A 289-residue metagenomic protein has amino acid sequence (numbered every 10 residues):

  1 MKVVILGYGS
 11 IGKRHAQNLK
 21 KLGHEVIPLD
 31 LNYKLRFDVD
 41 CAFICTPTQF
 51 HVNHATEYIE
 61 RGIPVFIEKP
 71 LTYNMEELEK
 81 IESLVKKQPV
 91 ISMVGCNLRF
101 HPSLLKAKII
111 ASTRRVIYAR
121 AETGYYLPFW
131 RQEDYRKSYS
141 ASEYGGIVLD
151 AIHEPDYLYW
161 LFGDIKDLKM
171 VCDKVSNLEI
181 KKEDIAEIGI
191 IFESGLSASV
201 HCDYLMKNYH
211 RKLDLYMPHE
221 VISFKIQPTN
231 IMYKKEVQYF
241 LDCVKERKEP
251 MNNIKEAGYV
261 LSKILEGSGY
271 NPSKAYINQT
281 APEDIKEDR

Functional and structural regions predicted by a protein language model:
M1-F37: N-terminal Rossmann-like dinucleotide-binding module
H15, N32-L84, E287-D288: Beta-loop-alpha module in the N-terminal Rossmann-like domain of NAD(P)-dependent dehydrogenases, especially those
K20, N32, C41-T46, E193 (+1 more regions): C-terminal helix-rich "cap/oligomerization" subdomain common to oxidoreductases
R61-I63, Q88-I91, L196: A short helix->loop->beta-strand "cap" motif at the edges of active sites that frequently abuts
K80-N97, R115-A119: Rossmann-fold dehydrogenase core element
L98-L168, S176-E179: Predominantly a Rossmann-like dinucleotide-binding segment in NAD(P)-dependent oxidoreductases
N177-A186, I191-D242, P250-M251: NAD(P)-dinucleotide binding in Rossmann-like oxidoreductases
